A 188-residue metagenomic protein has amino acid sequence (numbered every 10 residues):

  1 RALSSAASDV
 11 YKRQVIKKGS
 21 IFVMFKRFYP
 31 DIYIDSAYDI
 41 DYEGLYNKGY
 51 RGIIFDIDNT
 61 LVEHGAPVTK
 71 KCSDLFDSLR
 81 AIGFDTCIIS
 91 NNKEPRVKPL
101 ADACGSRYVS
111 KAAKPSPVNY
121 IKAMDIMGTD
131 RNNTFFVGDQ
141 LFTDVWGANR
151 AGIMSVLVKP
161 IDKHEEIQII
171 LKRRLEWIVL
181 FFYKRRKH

Functional and structural regions predicted by a protein language model:
R1-Q14: Single conserved hydrophobic/aromatic residue that forms the stacking wall/gate of nucleotide- or nucleobase-binding
I16-F55, G65-F84, I89-H188: Asp-based, Mg2+/Mn2+-dependent phosphohydrolase catalytic module
